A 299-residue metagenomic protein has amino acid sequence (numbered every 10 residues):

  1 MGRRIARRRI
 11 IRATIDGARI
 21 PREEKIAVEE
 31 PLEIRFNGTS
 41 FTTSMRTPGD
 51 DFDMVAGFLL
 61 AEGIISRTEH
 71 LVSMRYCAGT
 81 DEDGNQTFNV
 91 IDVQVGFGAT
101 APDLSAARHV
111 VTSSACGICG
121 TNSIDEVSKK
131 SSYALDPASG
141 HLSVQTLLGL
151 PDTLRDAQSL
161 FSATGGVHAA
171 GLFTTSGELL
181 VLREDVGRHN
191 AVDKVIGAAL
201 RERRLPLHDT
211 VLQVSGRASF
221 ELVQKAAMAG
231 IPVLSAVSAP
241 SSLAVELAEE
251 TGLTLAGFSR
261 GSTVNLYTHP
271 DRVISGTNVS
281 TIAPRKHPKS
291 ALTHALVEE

Functional and structural regions predicted by a protein language model:
M1-A170, T174-T175, L179-L182, E299: Intrinsically disordered, low-complexity regions enriched in acidic/Ser/Thr/Pro/Gln residues
A56-F58, I64-R67, Y76-C77, S113-G117 (+6 more regions): Short, surface-exposed linear patches
T68-S73, A78-E82, V127-Y133, H208 (+4 more regions): Low-complexity, flexible helical/coil segments
S159-L205, V211-L212: Histidine/lysine/aspartate-rich catalytic loop segments that bind and position anionic ligands
H189-N278: Feature captures the catalytic cores and cofactor-binding loops of soluble hydro-lyases/lyases that act on carboxylate
F258-S259, A283, E299: Phosphate/diphosphate-binding loops
S275-K289: Acidic/histidine-enriched, glycine/proline-rich intrinsically disordered or flexible terminal extensions
K286-E299: Long, low-complexity, intrinsically disordered segments
